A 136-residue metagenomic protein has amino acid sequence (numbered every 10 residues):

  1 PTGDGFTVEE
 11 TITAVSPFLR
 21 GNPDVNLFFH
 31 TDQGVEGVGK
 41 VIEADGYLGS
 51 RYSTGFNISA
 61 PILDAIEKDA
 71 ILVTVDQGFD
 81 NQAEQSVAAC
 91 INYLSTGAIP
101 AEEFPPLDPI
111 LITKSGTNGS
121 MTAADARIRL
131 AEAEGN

Functional and structural regions predicted by a protein language model:
P1-N136: A residue-level marker of the well-folded mature domains of exported/periplasmic proteins
